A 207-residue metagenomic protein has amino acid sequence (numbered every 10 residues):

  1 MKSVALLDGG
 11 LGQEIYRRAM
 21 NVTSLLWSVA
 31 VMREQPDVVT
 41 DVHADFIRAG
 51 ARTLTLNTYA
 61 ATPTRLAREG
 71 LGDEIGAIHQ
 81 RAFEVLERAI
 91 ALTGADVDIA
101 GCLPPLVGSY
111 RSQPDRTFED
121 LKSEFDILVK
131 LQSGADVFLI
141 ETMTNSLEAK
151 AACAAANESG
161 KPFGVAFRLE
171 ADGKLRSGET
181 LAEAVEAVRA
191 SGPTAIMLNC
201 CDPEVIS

Functional and structural regions predicted by a protein language model:
M1-S207: Domain-level signal for soluble alpha/beta catalytic cores
